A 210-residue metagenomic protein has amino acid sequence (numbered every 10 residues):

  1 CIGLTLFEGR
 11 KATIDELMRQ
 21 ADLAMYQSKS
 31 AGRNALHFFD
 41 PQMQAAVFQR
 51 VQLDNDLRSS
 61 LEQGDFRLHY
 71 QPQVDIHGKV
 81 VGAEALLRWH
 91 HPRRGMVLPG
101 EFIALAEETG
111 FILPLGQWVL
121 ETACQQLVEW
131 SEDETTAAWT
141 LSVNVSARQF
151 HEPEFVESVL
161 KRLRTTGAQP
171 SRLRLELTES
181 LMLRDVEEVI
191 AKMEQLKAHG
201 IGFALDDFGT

Functional and structural regions predicted by a protein language model:
C1-V51, N55: Cyclic-dinucleotide signaling modules
G3, F39, H69, S142 (+2 more regions): Conserved Rossmann-like nucleotide-binding pocket used by diverse enzymes that bind dinucleotide cofactors
A12-D15, V51, F150-P153, E187 (+1 more regions): Conserved catalytic/ATP-binding subdomain
N34, R67, G202: Residue-level detector of anion-binding/catalytic polar loops
P41-A168, S180-L181, E194-Q195: Bacterial c-di-GMP phosphodiesterase EAL domain
E157-T210: The catalytic core of metal-dependent phosphodiesterases that act on cyclic dinucleotides
